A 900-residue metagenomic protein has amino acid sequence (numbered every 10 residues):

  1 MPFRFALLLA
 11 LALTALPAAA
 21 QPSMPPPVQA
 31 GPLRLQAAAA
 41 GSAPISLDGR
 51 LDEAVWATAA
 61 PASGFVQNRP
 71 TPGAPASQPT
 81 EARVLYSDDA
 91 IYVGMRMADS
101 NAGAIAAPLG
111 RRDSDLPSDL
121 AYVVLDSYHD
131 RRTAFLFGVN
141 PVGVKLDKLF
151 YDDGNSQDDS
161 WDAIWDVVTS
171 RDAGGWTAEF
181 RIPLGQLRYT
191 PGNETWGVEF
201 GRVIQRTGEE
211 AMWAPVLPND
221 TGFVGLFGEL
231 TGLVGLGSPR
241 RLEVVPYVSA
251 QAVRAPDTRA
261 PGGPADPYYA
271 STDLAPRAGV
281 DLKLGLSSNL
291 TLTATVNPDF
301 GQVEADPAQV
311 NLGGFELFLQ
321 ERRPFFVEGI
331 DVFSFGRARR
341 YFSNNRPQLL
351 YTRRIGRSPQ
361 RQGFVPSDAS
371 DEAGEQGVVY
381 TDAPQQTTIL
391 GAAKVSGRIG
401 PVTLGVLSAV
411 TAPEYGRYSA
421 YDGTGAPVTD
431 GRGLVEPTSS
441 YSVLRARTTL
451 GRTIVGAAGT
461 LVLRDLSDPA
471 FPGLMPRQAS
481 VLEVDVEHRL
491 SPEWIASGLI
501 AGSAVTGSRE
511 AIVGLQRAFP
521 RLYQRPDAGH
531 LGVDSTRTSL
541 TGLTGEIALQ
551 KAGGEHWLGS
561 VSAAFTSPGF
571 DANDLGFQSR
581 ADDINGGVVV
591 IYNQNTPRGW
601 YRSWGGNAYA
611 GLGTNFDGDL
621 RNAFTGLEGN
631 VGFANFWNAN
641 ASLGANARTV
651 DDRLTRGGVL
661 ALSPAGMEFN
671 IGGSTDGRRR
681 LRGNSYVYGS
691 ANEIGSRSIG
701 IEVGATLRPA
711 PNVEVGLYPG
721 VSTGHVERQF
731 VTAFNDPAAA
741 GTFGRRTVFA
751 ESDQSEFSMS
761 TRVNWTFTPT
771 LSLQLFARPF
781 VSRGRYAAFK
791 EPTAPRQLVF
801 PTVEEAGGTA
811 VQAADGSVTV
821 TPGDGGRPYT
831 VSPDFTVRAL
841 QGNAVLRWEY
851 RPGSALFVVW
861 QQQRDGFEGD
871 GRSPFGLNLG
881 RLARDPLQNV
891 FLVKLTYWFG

Functional and structural regions predicted by a protein language model:
M1-F5: Positively charged n-region of N-terminal signal peptides that target proteins for export
A6-A15: Bacterial N-terminal signal peptides
A20-T449, G456-A457, L466, D885: Structural preference for beta-rich elements and adjacent junctions enriched in aromatics
D89-I91, T133, W176, G192-W196 (+14 more regions): Outer-envelope beta-barrel architecture signal
L217-S238, G416-A479, E487-L490, K551-G554 (+1 more regions): Outer-membrane beta-barrel transmembrane domain signature of Gram-negative proteins, especially the mid-to-C-terminal
S238-T293, Y441-L531, V589-I591, T596 (+5 more regions): Surface-exposed extracellular loop regions of Gram-negative outer-membrane beta-barrel proteins
Y269-A270, G313, A383, D430-P437 (+8 more regions): Alpha-helix capping and helix-loop boundary segments enriched in small/acidic/polar residues
T388, L499-G900: Exposed, low-structure sequence patches enriched in small/polar residues
